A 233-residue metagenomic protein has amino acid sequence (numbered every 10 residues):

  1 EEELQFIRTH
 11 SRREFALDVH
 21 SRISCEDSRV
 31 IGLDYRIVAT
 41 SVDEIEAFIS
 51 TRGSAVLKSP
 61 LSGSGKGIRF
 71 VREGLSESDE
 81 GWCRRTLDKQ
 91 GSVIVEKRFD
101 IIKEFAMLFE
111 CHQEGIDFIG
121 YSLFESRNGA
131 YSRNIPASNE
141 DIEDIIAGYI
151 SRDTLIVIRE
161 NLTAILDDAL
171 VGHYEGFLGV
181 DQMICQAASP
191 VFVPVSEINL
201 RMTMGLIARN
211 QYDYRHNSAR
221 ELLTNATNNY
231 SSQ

Functional and structural regions predicted by a protein language model:
E1-A47, G63: Conserved N-proximal alpha/beta basic substrate-recognition cap immediately N-terminal to, or forming the N-lobe
E3-I7, D79, K89-Q90, G205-D213: Catalytic or ion-translocation cores adjacent to nucleophile or general acid/base/metal-coordination motifs in diverse
R13-V19, S76-G81, I150-A164: Well-ordered, non-membrane alpha-helical segments in soluble/globular domains
D34-R36, S54-W82, F105-A106, N128-I146: Glycine-rich phosphate-binding loop of ATP-grasp-fold ATP-dependent ligases
Y35, A39, I49-F70, D88-I101 (+2 more regions): ATP-grasp fold ATP-binding core
G53, S78-R133, G179, M183-V195 (+1 more regions): Phosphate-binding site of ATP-dependent enzymes
G120-H173: A conserved active-site cap/scaffold subdomain adjacent to cofactor or substrate pockets
D153-Q233: ATP-dependent carboxylate activation and anion-phosphoryl transfer catalytic cores that bind Mg-ATP to form
